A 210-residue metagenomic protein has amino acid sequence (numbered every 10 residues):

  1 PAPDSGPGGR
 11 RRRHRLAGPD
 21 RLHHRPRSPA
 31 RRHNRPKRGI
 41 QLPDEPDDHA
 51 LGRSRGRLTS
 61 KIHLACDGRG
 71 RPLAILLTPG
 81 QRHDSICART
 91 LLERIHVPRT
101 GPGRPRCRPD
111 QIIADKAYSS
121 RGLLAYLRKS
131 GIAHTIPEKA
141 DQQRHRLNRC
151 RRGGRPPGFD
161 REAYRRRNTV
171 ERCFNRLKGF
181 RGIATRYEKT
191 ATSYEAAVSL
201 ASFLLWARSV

Functional and structural regions predicted by a protein language model:
P1-V210: Short alpha-helical elements
